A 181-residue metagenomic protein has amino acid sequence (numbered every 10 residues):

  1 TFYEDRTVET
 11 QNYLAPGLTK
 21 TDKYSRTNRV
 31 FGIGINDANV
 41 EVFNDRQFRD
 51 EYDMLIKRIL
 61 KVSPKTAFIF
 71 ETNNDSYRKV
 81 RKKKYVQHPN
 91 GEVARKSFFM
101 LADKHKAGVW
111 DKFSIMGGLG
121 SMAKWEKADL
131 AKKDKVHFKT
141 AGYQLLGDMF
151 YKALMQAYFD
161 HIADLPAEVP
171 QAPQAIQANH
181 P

Functional and structural regions predicted by a protein language model:
T1-D50, H137: Conserved SGNH/GDSL esterase-like catalytic core that processes O-acyl groups on lipids and polysaccharides
Y3, G32, E71, A94 (+1 more regions): Generic beta-strand/beta-sheet core signal
T7-E9, I35-V40, N74-R78, I115-L119: Solvent-exposed loop/turn segments at secondary-structure junctions within structured extracellular/periplasmic domains
P16-K20, R58, A153: A generic secondary-structure signal
Y24-R29, S63-F68, K104-G108: Loop/turn elements at helix/coil->beta-strand transitions in domains of secreted/extracellular proteins
G32-N36, R58-E92: Active-site segments of SGNH/GDSL-like serine hydrolases that catalyze O-acetyl group transfer/hydrolysis on lipids
Y52-K57, R95, F99: Generic structural signal for well-ordered alpha-helices, preferentially at hydrophobic/aromatic core positions
D75-P181: Catalytic His-Asp segment of secreted/periplasmic serine-dependent ester chemistry enzymes
